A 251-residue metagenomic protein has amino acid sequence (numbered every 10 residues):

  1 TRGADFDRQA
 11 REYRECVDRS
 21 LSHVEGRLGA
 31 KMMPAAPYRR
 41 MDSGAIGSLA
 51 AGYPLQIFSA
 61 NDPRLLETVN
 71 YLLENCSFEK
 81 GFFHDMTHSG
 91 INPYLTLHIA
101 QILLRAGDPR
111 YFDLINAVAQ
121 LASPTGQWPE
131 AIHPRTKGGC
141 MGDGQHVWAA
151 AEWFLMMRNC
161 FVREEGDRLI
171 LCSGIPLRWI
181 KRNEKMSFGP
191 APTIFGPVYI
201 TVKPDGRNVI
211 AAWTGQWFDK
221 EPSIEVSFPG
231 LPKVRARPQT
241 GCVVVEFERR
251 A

Functional and structural regions predicted by a protein language model:
T1-R27, S59-A60: Active-site neighborhood of glycoside hydrolase catalytic domains
G29-E165: Active-site core of glycosidic bond-cleaving carbohydrate-active enzymes
P109-R250: Non-catalytic C-terminal accessory modules of carbohydrate-active enzymes
